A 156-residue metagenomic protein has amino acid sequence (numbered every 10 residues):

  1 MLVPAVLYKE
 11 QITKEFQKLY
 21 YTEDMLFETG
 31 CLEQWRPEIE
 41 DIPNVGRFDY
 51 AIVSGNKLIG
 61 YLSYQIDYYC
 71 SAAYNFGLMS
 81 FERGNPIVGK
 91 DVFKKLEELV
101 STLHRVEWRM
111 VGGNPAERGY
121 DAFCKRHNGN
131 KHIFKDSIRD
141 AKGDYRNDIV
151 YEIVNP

Functional and structural regions predicted by a protein language model:
M1-D41: A short, well-structured alpha-helix characteristic of acyl/acetyltransferase catalytic modules
E28-A73, M79-N85: Acetyl-CoA-dependent GNAT
R47, R146-V150: Short hydrophobic/aromatic beta-strand or adjacent loop that forms the aromatic wall/cage of a ligand/substrate-binding
A72-Y74, N147-D148: Residues on conserved beta-strands of the protein kinase catalytic domain
G84-S101, E117-A122: Conserved acetyl-CoA-binding loop-helix of GNAT-fold acetyltransferases
E107-K125, I138: Conserved beta-strand-loop-alpha-helix junction that forms the acyl-donor binding cleft
R126-R146: Conserved catalytic-core motifs of GNAT/GCN5-like acyltransferases
E152-P156: Short beta-strand-to-coil "C-cap" segments at the C-terminal boundary of structured domains/repeats, marking
